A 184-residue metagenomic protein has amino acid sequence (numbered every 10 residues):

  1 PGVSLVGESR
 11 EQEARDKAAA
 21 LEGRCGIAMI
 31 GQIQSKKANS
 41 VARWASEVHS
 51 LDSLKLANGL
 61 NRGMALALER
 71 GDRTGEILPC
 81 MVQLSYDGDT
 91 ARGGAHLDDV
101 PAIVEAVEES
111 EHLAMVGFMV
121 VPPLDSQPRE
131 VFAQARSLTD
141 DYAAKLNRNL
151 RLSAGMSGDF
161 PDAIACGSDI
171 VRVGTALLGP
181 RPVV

Functional and structural regions predicted by a protein language model:
P1-G158, I164-C166, L178-P180: Conserved alpha/beta-domain cores
D169-I170: Divalent-metal-activated hydrolytic enzyme cores
T175: Glycine/alanine-rich phosphate-binding loops at beta-alpha junctions
V183-V184: Active-site loop ensemble at the mouth of alpha/beta enzyme cores that anchors a bound cofactor
